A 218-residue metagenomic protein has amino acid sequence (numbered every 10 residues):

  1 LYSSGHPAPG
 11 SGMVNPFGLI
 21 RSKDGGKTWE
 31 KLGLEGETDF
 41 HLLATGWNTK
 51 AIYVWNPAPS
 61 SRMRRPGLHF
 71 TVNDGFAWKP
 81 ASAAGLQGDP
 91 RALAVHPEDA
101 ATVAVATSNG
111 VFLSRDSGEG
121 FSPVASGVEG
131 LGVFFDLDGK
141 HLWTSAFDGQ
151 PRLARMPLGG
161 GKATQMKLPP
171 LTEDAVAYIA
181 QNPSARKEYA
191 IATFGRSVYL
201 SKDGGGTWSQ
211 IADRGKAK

Functional and structural regions predicted by a protein language model:
L1-K218: Extracellular glycan-interacting surfaces
